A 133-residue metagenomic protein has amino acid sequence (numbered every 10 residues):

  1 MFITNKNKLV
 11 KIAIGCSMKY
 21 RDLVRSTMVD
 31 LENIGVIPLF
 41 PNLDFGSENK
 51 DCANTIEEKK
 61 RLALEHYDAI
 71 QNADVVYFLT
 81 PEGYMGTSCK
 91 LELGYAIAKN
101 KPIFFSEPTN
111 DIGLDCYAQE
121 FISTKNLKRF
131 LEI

Functional and structural regions predicted by a protein language model:
M1-I133: Conserved catalytic or regulatory cores that recognize and/or transform ribose-phosphate-containing ligands
